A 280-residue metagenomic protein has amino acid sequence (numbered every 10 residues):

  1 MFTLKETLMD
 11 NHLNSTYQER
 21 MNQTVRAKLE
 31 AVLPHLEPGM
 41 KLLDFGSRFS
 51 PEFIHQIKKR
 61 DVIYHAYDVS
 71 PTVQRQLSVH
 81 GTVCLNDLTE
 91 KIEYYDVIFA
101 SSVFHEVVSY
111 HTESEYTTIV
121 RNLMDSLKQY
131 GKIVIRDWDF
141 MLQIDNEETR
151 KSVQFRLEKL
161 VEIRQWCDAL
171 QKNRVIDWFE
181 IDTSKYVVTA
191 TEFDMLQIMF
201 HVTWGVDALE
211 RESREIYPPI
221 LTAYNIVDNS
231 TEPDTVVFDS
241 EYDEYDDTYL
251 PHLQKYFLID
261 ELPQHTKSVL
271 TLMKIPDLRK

Functional and structural regions predicted by a protein language model:
F2-P34: Class I SAM-dependent methyltransferase Rossmann-like catalytic core, especially the SAM/SAH-binding loop
G39-R48: Conserved class I S-adenosyl-L-methionine
R48-T89: Class I SAM-dependent methyltransferase SAM/SAH-binding core
F99: A conserved beta-strand element that flanks and buttresses the S-adenosyl-L-methionine
V107-N122: A short, conserved alpha-helix within the catalytic core of class I
Q129-D137: Conserved beta-strand signature within the Rossmann-like core of class I S-adenosyl-L-methionine
E147-A208: Conserved Class I S-adenosyl-L-methionine
R214-P233, L253: Short alpha-helix
